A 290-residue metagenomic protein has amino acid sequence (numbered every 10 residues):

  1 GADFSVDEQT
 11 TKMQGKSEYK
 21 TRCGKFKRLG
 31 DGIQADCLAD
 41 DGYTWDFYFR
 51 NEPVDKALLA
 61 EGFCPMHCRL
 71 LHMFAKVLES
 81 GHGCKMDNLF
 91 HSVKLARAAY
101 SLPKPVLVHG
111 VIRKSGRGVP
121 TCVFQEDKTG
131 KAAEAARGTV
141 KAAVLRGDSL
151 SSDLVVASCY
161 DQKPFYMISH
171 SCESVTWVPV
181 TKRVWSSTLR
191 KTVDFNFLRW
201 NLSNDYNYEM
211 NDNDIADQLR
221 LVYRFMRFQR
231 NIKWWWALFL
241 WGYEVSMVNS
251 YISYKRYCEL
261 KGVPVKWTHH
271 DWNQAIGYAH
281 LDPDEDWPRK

Functional and structural regions predicted by a protein language model:
G1-K290: Acidic, contiguous segments within the catalytic cores of piggyBac-derived transposases
